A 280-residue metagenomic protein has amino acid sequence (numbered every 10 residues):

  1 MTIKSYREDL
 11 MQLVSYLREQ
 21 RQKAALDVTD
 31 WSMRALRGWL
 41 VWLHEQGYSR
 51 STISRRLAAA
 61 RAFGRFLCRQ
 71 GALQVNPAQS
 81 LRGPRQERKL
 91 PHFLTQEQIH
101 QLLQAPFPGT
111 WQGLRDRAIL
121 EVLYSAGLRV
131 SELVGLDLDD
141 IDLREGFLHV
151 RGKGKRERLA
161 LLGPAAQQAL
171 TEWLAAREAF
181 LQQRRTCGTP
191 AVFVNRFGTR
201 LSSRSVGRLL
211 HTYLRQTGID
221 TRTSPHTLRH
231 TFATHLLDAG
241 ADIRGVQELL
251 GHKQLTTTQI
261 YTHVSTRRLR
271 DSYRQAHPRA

Functional and structural regions predicted by a protein language model:
M1-A280: Conserved catalytic core of the tyrosine transesterase superfamily
